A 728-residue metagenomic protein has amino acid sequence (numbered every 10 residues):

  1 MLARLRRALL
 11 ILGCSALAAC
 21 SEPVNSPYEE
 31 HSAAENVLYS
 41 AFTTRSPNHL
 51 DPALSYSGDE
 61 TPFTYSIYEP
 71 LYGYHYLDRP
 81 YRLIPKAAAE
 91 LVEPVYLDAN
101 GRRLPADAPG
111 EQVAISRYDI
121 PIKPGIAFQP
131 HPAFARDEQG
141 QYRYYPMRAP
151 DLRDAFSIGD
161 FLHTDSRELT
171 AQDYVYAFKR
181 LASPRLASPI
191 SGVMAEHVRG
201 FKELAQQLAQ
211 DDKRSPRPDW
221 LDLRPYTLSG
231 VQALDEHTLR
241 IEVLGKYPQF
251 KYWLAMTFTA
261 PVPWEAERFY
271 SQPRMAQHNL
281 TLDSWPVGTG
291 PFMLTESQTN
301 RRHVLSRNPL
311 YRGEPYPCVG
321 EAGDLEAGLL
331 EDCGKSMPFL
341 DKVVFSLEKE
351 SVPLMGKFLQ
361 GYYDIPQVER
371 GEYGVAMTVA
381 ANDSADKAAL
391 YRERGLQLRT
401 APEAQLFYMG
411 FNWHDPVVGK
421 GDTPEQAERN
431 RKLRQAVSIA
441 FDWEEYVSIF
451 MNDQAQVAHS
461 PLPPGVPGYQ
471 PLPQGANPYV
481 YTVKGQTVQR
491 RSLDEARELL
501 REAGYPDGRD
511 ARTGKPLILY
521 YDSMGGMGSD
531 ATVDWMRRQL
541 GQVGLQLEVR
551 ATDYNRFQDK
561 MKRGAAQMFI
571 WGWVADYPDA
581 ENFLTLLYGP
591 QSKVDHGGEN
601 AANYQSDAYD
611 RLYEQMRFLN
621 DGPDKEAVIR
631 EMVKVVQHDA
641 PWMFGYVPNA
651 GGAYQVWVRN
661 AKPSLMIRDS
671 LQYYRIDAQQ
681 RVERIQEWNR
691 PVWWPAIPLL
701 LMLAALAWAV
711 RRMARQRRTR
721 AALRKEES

Functional and structural regions predicted by a protein language model:
E22-S26, H31, Y174, Y391-G395 (+12 more regions): Extracytoplasmic/peripheral linker and loop segments enriched in polar/acidic and small residues with frequent Thr/Pro
A41-G110, V287: N-terminal lobe/hinge region of extracytoplasmic solute-binding protein
Y74, R307-P309, K349, A401-K432 (+4 more regions): A bilobed periplasmic-binding-protein/Venus flytrap-type ligand-binding module shared by bacterial periplasmic
H75-D78, E196-T238, E242-V344, K349-P353 (+4 more regions): Gly/Pro-rich hinge or "lid" segments in bacterial periplasmic/extracellular proteins
E90-M194, R240, L354-K357, E425-A436: Aromatic- and charge-enriched surface segment that lines or borders ligand/interaction sites
F292-M293, Q456-A503, S523-A531: Structural transition elements
T295-S306, E331-D332, V344-V418, E444 (+2 more regions): Extracellular/periplasmic solute-recognition and catalytic clefts
Y654-P691: Long beta-strand-rich cores associated with HINT superfamily self-processing modules
